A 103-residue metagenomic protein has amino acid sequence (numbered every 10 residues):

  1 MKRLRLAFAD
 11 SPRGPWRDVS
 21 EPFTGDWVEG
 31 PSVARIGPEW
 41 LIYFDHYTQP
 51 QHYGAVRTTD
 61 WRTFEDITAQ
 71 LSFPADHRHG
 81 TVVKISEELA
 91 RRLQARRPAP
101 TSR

Functional and structural regions predicted by a protein language model:
M1-R103: Carbohydrate-active catalytic/glycan-binding domains of CAZyme proteins, especially the secreted or lumenal ectodomains
